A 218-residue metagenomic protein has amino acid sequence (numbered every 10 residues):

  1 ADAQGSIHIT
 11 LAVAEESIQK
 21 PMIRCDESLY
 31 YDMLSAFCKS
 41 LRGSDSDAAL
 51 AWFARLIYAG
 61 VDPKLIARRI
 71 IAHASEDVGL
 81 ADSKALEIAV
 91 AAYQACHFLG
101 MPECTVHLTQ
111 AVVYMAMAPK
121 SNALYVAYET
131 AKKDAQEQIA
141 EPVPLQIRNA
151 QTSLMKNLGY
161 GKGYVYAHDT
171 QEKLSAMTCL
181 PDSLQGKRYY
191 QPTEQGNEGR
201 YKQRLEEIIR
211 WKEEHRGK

Functional and structural regions predicted by a protein language model:
A1-A3, A12-E16, S35-K39, L50-R55 (+1 more regions): C-terminal helical "lid" of AAA+/P-loop NTPase domains
A3-I9, Q138-I139: Short, exposed beta-strand "edge-strand" segments with a Pro/Gly-rich flavor and a Y/T-containing core
S6-A36: AAA+ P-loop ATPase motor domain of ring mechanoenzymes
C25-S28, L41, L80: Short, surface-exposed alpha-helical recognition segments that flank or form part of ligand/macromolecule-binding
G43-L174, L180-K218: Terminal-proximal interaction/regulatory segments of ATP-powered molecular machines
